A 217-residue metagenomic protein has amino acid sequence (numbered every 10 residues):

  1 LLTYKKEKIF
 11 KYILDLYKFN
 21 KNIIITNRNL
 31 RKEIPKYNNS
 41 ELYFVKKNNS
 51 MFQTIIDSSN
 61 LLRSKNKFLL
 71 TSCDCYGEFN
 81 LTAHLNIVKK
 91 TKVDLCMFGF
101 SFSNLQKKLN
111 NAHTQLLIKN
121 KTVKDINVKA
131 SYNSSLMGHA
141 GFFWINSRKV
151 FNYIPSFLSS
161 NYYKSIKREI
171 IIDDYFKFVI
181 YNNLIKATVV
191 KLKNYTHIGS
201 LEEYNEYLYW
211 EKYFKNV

Functional and structural regions predicted by a protein language model:
L1-L70, Y76: Conserved N-terminal catalytic core of the sugar/cofactor nucleotidyltransferase
F19, K65, K92-D94, L184-I185: Short, high-confidence coil segments that cap the C-terminus of an alpha-helix and link into the following beta-strand
E41-F44, L95-M97, A187-V189, Y195: Conserved beta-strand scaffold positions in the cores of enzyme catalytic domains, especially in NTP/NDP-utilizing
K47-F52, S103-L105, Y132, Y195-H197: A short acidic, often aromatic-flanked loop/helix-cap motif at beta-alpha or helix-coil junctions that lines enzyme
L70-S72, F98-S101, K191: Short beta-strand segments
G77-S160: Conserved core of the sugar-phosphate nucleotidyltransferase
T122-T196, E202-V217: Catalytic-core segments of class I nucleotidyltransferases/pyrophosphorylases that form NMP-activated intermediates
